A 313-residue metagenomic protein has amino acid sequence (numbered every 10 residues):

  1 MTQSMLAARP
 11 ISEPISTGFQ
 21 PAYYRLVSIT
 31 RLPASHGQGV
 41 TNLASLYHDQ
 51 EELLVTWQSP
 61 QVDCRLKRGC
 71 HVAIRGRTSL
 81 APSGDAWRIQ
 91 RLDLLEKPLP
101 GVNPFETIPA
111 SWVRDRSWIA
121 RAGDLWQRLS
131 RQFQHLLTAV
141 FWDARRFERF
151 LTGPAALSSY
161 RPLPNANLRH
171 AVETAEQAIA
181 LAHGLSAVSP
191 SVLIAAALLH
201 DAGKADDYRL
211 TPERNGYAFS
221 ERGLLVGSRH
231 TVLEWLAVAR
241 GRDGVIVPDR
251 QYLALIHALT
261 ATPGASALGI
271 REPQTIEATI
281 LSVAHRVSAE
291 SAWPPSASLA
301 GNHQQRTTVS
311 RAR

Functional and structural regions predicted by a protein language model:
M1-Q20: Short boundary/loop segments of OB/S1/cold-shock single-stranded nucleic-acid-binding domains
S16-G37: Structural detector for short beta-strands of small beta-barrel domains
T17, S59-R75: Short nucleic-acid-contacting surface segments enriched for D/E, G, S/T with interspersed K/R
L32-V55: OB-fold (S1/OB) nucleic-acid-binding surfaces
S79-A110: OB-fold/S1-family single-stranded nucleic acid-binding modules
P98-E221, A265: Acidic/His-rich, divalent-metal-binding segments that scaffold phosphate/diphosphate chemistry
Y160-L163, A180-A300: Divalent metal-dependent catalytic cores for phosphoryl transfer on phosphate-bearing substrates
S288, G301-A312: C-terminal membrane module of polytopic membrane proteins
